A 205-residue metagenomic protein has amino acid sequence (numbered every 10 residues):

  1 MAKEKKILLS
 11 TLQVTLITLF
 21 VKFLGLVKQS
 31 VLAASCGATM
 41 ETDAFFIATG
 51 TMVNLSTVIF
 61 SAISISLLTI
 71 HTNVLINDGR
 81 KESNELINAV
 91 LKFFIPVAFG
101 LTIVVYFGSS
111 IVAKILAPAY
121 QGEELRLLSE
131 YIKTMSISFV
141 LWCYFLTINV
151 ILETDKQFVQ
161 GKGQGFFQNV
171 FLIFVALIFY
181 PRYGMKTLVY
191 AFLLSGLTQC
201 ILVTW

Functional and structural regions predicted by a protein language model:
M1-W205: Membrane-embedded alpha-helical bundles of multi-pass transporters/translocases, especially carrier/permease families
